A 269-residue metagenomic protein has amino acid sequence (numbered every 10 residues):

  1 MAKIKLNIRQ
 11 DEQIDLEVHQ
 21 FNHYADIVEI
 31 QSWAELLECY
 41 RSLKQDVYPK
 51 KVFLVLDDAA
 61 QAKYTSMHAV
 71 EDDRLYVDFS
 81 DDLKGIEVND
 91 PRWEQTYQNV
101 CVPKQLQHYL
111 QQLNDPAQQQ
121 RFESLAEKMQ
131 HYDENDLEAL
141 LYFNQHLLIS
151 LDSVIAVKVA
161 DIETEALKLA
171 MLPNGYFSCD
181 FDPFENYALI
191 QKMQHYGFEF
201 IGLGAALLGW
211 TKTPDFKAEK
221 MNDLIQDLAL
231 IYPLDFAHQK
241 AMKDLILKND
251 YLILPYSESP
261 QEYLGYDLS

Functional and structural regions predicted by a protein language model:
K3-E165: Extended, low-hydrophobicity segments enriched in charged/polar residues
F21-V28, M171-F177, T211-P214: Charged, low-complexity surface segments at secondary-structure and domain boundaries
I30-A34, C179-P183, A218: Generic detection of long, well-ordered alpha-helical segments
D161-C179: Short glycine-/aliphatic-rich beta-strand segments at the starts of folded cytosolic domains
C179-H195: Short amphipathic alpha-helix segments
F184, H195, E199-S269: Alpha-helical oligomerization segments
